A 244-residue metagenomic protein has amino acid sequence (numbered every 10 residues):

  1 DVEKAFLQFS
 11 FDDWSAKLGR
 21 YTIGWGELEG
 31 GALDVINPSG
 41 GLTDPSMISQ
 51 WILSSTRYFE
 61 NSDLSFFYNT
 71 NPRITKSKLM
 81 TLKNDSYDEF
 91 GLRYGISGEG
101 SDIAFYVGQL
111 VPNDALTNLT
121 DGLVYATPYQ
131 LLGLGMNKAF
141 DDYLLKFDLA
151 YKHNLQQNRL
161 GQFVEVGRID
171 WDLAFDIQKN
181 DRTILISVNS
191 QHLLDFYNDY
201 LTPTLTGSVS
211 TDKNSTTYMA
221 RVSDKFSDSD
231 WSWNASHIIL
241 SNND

Functional and structural regions predicted by a protein language model:
D1, L28-D34, K76-T81, A115-G122 (+4 more regions): Outer-membrane beta-barrel translocator domains and adjoining extracellular loop/strand segments of Gram-negative
D1-E3, A16, N37-G40, L64 (+5 more regions): Transmembrane beta-strand segments that form the barrel wall of outer-membrane beta-barrel proteins
D1-E3, S10, M47-W51, S86-F90 (+4 more regions): Residues that define the transmembrane beta-barrel architecture of outer-membrane proteins
D1-I74, G95, S190: Outer membrane beta-barrel
K4-F9, L53-R57, L92-I96, L134-K138 (+2 more regions): Residues on the lipid-exposed face of transmembrane beta-strands in outer-membrane beta-barrel proteins
F9-A16, Y58-L64, I96-D102, F140-Y143 (+2 more regions): Secondary-structure transition into beta-strands, especially the periplasmic turns and strand N-termini that construct
K78-G167: Surface-exposed beta-loop-beta
A139-I238: Detector for outer-membrane/organellar transmembrane beta-barrel domains, recognizing the amphipathic beta-strand
